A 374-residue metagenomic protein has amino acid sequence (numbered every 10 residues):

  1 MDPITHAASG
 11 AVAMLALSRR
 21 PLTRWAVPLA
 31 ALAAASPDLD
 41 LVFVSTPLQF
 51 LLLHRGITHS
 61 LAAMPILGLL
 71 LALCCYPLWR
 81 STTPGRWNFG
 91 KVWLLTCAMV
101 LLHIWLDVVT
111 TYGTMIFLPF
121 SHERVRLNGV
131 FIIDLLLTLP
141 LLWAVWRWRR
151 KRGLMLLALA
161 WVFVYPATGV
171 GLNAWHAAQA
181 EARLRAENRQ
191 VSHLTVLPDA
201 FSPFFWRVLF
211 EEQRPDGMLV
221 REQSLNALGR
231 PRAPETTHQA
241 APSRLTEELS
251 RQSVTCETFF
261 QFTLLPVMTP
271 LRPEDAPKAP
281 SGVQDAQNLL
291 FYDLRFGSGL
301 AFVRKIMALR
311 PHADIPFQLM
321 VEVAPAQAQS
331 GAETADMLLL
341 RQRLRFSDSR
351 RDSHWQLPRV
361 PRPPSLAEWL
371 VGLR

Functional and structural regions predicted by a protein language model:
M1-P198: N-terminal membrane-targeting hydrophobic helices
S192-H193, F204-R374: Extracytosolic and intramembrane catalytic regions of membrane-associated proteins in envelope/secretory systems
D199-P203: A short catalytic or substrate-binding loop motif that flags glycine-/basic-rich loops and adjacent residues that bind
